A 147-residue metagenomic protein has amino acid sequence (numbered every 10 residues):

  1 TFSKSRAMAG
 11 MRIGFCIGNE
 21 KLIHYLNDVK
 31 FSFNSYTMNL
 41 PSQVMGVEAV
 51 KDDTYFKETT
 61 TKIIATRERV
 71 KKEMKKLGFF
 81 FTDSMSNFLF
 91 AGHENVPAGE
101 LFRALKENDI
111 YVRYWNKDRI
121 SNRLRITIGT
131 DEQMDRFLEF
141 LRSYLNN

Functional and structural regions predicted by a protein language model:
T1, M11, A91-G92, R113-Y114: Thr-Gly-centered strand-to-loop micro-motif
T1-F2, S86, K117: Proline- and acidic/polar-enriched loop/turn elements at helix boundaries
T1-K75, F79-T82: PLP-dependent aminotransferase class I/II
S3, G18, H93-E94, G129: Structured loop/turn residues at secondary-structure junctions
G10, M85, R119-N122: Short acidic/glycine-enriched loop/turn segments that link adjacent beta-strands
F15-I17, G99, D131-E132: Short, hinge-like loop/turn segments at secondary-structure boundaries
I63-I64, E73-N108, L124, I128: Conserved PLP-binding catalytic core of the aspartate aminotransferase-like
A104-N108, R113, K117-N147: PLP-dependent enzyme catalytic core of the Aspartate aminotransferase-like
